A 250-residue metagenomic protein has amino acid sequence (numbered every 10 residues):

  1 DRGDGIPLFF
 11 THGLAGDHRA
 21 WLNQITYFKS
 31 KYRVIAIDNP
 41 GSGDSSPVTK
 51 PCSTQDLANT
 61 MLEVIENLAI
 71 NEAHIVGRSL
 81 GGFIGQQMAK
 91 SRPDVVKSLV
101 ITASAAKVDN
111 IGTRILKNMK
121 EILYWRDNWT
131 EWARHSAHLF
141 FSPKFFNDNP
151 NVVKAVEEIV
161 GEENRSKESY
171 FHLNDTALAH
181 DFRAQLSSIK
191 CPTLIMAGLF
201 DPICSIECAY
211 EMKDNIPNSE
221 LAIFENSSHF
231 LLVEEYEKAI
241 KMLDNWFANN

Functional and structural regions predicted by a protein language model:
D1-P47: Conserved HGGG/HGGXW glycine-rich cap/lid loop of the alpha/beta-hydrolase fold
I35-V76: Active-site loop/oxyanion-hole signature of alpha/beta-hydrolase fold enzymes
G77, G81, G85: Gly/Ala-rich beta-loop-alpha elbow adjacent to hydrolase catalytic centers
K90, K97-D127: Flexible "cap/lid" loop of the alpha/beta hydrolase fold
N110-T113, T130-Q185: Conserved alpha/beta-hydrolase catalytic His-Asp/Glu region
I189, I195-A197: Short beta-strand/loop motif that positions the catalytic acidic residue of the alpha/beta-hydrolase fold
F200-C204: Acidic catalytic loop of the alpha/beta-hydrolase fold
S219-N250: Catalytic active-site module of serine/aspartate enzymes centered on a nucleophile-bearing elbow/loop
